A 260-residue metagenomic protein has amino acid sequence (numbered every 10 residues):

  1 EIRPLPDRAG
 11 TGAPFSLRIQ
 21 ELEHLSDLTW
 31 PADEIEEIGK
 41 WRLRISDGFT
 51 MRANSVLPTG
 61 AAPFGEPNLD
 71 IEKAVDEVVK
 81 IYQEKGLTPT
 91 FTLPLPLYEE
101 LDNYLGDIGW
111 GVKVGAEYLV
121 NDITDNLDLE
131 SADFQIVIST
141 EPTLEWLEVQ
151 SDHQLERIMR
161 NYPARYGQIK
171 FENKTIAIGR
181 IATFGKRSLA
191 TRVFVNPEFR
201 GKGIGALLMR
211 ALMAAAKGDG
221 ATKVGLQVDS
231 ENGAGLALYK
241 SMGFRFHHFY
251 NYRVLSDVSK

Functional and structural regions predicted by a protein language model:
E1, E34-I38, E100-I108, P163-G179: Conserved beta-hairpin
E1-E84, L97-Y98, D102, I158-R160: N-terminal charged segments
I2-L5, D33-R42, D122-T140: Conserved N-terminal entry element of GNAT/NAT acetyltransferase domains
L57-P67, V193-R200, D229: A short, internal acetyl-CoA/4′-phosphopantetheine-binding micro-motif in the GNAT/acyltransferase core
I71-V79, R192-P197, G201-G218, A237-S241: Conserved acetyl-CoA-binding loop-helix of GNAT-fold acetyltransferases
Q83-P94, A216-Q227: Conserved GNAT acetyl-CoA-binding A-motif
T92-E99, L226-L236, R253-S259: Conserved beta-strand-loop-alpha-helix junction that forms the acyl-donor binding cleft
E156-P197: A conserved beta-strand-loop-helix scaffold within acyl/acetyltransferase catalytic domains
